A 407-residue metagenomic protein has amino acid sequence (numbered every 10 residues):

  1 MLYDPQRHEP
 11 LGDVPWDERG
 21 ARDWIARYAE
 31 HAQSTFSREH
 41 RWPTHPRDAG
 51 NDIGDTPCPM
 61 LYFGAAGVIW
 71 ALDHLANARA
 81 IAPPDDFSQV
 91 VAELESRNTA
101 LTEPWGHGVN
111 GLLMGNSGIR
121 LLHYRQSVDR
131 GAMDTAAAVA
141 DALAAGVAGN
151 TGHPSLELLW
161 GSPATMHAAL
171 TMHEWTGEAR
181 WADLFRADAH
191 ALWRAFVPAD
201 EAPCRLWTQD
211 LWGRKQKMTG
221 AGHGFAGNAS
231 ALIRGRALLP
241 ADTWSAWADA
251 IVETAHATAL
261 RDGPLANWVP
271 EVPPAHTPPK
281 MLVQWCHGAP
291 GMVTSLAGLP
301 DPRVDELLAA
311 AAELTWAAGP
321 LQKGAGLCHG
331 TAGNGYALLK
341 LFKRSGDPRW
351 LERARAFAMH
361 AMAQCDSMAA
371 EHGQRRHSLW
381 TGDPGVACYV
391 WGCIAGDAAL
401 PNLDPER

Functional and structural regions predicted by a protein language model:
M1-A65, W70-H74, A78-A92, D183-A202: Low-complexity, Ser/Thr/Pro/Gly-enriched N-terminal "stalk/linker" regions
M1-D17, A66-I81, G118-R130, M166-E178 (+4 more regions): Well-ordered alpha-helical scaffold segments within catalytic/enzyme domains
M1-H31, R234, L238, G298 (+7 more regions): Terminal, non-catalytic domain-edge segments
D23-R41, D85-W105, D134-G152, L184-C204 (+4 more regions): Long, well-ordered core segments of solenoidal/helical folds
P43-A65, N98-N116, A148-S162, D210-A226 (+3 more regions): Solvent-exposed loop and edge beta-strand segments that line ligand/cofactor-binding and catalytic clefts
D73, A80-G220, A226: Extended ligand-binding groove/face enriched in aromatic
R180-D305: Extended ligand-binding clefts on enzyme/binding-domain cores
T315-W350, F357: Loop/turn-rich, solvent-exposed surfaces of beta-rich toroidal or solenoidal domains
